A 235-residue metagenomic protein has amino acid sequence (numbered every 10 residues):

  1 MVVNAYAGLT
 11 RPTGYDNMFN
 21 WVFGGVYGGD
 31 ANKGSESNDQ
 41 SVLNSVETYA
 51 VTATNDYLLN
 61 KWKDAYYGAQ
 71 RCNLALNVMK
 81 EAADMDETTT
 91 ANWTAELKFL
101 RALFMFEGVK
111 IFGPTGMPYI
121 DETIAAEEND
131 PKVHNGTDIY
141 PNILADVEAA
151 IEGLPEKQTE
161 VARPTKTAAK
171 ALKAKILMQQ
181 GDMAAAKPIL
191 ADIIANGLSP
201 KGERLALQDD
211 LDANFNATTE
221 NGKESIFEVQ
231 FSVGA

Functional and structural regions predicted by a protein language model:
M1-D39, M117, Y140, L144 (+2 more regions): An aromatic- and glycine-enriched ligand-binding surface/loop that stacks and positions planar moieties
V3-G14, E36-I111, H134-P141, V147-V161: Conserved, well-structured interaction surfaces
N44-T52, K63, F112-G113, P118-I120 (+5 more regions): Generic, ordered loop/turn and secondary-structure boundary motif
D56-Y57, I124, E156-K157, E228-A235: A broadly tuned preference for mixed-charge, low-complexity surface segments
R101, F106-G108, D121-T123, D209 (+1 more regions): Glycine-rich, histidine-containing beta strand-loop boundary motifs that form or position
V109-I111, G116, Q158, Q179-D182: Short coil/turn linking the two alpha-helices of tandem helical-hairpin repeats
P114-G136: Short coil/linker segments at helix-helix boundaries
